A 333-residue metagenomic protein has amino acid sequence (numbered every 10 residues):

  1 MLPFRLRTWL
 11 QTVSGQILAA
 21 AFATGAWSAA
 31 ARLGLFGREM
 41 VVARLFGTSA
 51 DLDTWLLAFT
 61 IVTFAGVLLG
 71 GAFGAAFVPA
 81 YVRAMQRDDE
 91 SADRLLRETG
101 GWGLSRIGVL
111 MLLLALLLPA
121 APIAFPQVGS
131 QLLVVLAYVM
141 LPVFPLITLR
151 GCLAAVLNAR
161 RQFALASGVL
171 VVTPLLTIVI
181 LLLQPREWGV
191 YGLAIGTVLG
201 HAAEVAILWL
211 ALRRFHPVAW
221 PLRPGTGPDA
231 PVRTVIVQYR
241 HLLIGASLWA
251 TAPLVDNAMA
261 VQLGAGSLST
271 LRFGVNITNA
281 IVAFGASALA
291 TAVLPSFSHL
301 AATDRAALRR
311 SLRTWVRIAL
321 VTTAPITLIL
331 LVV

Functional and structural regions predicted by a protein language model:
L2-V333: Membrane-embedded alpha-helical bundles of multi-pass transporters/translocases, especially carrier/permease families
